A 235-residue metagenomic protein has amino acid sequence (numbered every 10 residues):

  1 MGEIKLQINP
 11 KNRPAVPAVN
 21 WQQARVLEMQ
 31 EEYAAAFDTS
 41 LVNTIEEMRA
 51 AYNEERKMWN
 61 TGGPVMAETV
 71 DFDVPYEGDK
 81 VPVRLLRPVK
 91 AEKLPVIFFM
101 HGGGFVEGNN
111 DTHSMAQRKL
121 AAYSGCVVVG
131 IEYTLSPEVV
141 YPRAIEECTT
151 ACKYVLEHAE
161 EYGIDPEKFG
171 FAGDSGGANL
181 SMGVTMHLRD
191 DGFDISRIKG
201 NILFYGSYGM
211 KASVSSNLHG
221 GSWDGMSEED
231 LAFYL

Functional and structural regions predicted by a protein language model:
M1-L85: A glycine/proline-hinged amphipathic helix-loop "lid/cap" segment that gates access to hydrophobic ligand pockets
P14-P17, T39, W59, E68-L235: Alpha/beta-hydrolase superfamily serine-hydrolase fold, recognizing
